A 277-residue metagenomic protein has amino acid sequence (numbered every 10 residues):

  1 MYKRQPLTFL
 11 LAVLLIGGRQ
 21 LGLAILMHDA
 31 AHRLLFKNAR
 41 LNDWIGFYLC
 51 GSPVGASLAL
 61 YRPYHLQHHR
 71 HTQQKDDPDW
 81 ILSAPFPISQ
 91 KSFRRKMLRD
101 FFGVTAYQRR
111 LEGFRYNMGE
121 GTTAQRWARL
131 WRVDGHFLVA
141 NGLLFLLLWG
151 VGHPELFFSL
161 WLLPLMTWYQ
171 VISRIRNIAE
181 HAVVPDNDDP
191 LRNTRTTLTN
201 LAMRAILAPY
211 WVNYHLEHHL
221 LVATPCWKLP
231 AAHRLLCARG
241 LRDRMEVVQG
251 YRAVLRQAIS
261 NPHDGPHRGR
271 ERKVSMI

Functional and structural regions predicted by a protein language model:
M1-G17, L26, G51-S159, C226-I277: Non-catalytic, topology-defining segments of multipass membrane proteins
R4, L35-A39, V151, T199-N200: Helix-boundary and loop/linker segments of multi-pass membrane transporters
L10-L14, G18, W44, Y48 (+3 more regions): Residue-level signature of the transmembrane alpha-helical core of multi-pass small-molecule transporters
L23-H32, Y61-Q73, R176-V183, A208-T224: Histidine-centered catalytic micro-motifs
L26-I45, D76-S83: Aspartate-rich (DDxxD/NDxxD/DxxxD) Mg2+/diphosphate-binding motifs and their adjoining helix-loop segments
A31, L35-F36, D188, P225-C226: Active-site-flanking alpha-helical
E120-V184, D189, L198-Y214: C-terminal membrane-associated helical module and adjoining short loops/tails
